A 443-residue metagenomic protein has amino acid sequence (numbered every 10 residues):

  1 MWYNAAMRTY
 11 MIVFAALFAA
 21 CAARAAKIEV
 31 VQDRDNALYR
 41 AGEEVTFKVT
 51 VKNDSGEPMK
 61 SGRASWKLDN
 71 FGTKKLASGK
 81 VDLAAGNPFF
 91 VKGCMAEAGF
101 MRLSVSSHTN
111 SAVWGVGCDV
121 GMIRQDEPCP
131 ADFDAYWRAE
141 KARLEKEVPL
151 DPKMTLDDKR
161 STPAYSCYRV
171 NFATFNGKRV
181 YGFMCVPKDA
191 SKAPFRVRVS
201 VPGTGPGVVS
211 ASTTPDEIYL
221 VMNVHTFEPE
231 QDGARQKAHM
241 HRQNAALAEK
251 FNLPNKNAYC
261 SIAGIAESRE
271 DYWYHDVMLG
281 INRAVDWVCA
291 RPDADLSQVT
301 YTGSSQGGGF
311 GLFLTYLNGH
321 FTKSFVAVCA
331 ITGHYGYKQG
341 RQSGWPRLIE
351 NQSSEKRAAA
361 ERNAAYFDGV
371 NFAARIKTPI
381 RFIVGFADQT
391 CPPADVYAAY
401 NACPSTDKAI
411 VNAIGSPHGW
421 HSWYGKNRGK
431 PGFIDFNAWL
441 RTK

Functional and structural regions predicted by a protein language model:
D33-A37, E145, P149-A190: N-terminal cap/lid segment of alpha/beta-hydrolase-fold proteins
M184, A193-T204: Short beta-strand element of the alpha/beta-hydrolase
P206-L279, G336-G344: Cap/lid segment of the alpha/beta-hydrolase catalytic domain
A234-H241, G308-K356, N412, S422-W423: Hydrolase active-site cap/lid region
C260-S305: Gly/Ser-rich "nucleophile elbow"/oxyanion-hole loop immediately N-terminal to the catalytic nucleophile in hydrolases
I376, F382-V384: Short beta-strand/loop motif that positions the catalytic acidic residue of the alpha/beta-hydrolase fold
F386-C391: Acidic catalytic loop of the alpha/beta-hydrolase fold
Y397-K443: C-terminal catalytic histidine-bearing segment of alpha/beta-hydrolase fold enzymes
